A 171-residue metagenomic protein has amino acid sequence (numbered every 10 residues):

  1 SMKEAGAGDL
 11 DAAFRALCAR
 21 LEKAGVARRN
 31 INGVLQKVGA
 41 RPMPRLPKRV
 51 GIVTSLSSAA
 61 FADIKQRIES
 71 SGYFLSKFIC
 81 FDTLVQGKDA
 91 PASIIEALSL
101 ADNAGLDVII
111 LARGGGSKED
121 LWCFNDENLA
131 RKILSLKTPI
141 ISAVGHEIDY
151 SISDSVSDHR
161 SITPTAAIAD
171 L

Functional and structural regions predicted by a protein language model:
S1-F81: Short, glycine/charged-enriched hinge/interface segments at domain edges or termini
P47-L171: Short glycine/threonine-rich loop/turn motifs
